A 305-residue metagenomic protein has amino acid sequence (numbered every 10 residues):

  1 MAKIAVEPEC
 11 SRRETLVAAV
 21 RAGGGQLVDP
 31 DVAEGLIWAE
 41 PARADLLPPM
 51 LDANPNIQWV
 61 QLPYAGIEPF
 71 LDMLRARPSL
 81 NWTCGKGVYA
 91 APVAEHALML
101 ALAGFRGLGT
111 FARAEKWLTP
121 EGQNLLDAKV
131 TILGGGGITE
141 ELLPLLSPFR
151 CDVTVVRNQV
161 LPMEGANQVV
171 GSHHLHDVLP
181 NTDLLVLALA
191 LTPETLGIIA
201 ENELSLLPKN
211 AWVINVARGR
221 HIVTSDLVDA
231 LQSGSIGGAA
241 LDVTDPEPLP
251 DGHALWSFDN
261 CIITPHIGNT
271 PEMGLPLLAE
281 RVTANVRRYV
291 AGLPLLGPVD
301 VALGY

Functional and structural regions predicted by a protein language model:
M1-A42: N-terminal glycine-/charge-rich "phosphate-binding" loop or analogous flexible N-terminal tail
G35-A112: Phosphate/diphosphate ligand-binding glycine-rich loop within oxidoreductases
L47-N56, M73-P78, L204-K209, A230-S235 (+1 more regions): Short, conserved loop/helix-junction motifs that constitute active-site signature segments in enzyme catalytic cores
N81-V93, E247-Y305: C-terminal helix-to-coil terminal segments
A94-T110, P148-F149, E280-R288, L293: Oxidoreductase and adenylate-handling cofactor-binding alpha/beta cores
L108-E141, Q168: Glycine-rich NAD(P)-binding loop of Rossmann-like domains
P148-G165: NAD(P)-binding Rossmann-fold cofactor-contacting core
V160-A254: Rossmann-like adenosine-cofactor binding region
